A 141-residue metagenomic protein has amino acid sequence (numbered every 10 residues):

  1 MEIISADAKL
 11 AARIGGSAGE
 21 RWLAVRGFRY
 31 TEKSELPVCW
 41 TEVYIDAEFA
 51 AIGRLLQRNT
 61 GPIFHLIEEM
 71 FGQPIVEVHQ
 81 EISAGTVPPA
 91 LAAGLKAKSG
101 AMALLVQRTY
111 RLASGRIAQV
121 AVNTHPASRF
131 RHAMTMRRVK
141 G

Functional and structural regions predicted by a protein language model:
M1-G141: All-alpha effector-binding/dimerization core of bacterial HTH-type transcriptional repressors
